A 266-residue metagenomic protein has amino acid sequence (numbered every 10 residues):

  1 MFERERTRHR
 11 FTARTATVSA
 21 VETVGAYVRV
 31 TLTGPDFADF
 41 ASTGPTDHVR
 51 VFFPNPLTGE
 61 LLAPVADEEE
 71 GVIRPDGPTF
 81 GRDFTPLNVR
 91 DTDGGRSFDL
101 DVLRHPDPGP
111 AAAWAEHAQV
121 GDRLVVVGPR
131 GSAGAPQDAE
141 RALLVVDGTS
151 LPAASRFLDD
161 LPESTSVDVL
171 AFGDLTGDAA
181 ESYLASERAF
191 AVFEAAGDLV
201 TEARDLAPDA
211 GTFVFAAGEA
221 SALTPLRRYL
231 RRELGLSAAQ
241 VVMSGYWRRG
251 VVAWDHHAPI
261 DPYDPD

Functional and structural regions predicted by a protein language model:
M1-D266: Extended, composition-driven regions rather than compact fold-specific motifs
